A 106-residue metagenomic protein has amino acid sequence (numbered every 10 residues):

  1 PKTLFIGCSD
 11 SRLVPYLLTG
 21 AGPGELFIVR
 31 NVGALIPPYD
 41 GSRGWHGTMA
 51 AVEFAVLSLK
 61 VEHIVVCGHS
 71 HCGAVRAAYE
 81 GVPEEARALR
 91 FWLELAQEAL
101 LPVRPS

Functional and structural regions predicted by a protein language model:
P1, P23-G24, G33-E62, G73-S106: Divalent-metal-activated hydrolytic enzyme cores
P1-V14: N-terminal low-complexity or amphipathic/hydrophobic leaders
I6-C8, R30-N31, V65-H69: Short beta-strand segments
R12-A34: Catalytic core of membrane glycerolipid acyltransferases/transacylases, capturing the structured, soluble-facing
